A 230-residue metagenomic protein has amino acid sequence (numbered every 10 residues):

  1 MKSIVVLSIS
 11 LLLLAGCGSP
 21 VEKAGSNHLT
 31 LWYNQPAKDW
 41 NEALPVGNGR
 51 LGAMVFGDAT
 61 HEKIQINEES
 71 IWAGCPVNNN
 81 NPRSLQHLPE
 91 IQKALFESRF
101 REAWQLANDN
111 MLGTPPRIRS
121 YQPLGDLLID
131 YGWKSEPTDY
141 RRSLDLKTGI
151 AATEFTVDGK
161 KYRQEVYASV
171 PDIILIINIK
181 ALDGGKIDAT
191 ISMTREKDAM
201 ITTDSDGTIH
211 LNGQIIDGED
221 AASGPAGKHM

Functional and structural regions predicted by a protein language model:
M1-I4: Positively charged n-region of N-terminal signal peptides that target proteins for export
V6-A15: Bacterial N-terminal signal peptides
G18-M230: Aromatic-residue-lined binding/catalytic grooves and analogous aromatic/hydrophobic interfacial grooves in multimeric
